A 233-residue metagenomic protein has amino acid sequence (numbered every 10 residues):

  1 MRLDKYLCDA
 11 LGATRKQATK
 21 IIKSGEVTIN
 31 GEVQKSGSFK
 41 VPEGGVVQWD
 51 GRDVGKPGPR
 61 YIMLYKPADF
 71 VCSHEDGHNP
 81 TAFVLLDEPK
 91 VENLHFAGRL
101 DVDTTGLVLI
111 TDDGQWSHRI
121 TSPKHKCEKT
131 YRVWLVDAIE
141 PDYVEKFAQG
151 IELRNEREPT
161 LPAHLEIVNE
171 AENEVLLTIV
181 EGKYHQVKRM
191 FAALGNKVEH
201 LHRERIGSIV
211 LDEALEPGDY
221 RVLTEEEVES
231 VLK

Functional and structural regions predicted by a protein language model:
M1-K233: Basic, flexible Lys/Arg- and Gly-enriched helix-loop patches that mediate nucleic-acid binding at interfaces with rRNA
